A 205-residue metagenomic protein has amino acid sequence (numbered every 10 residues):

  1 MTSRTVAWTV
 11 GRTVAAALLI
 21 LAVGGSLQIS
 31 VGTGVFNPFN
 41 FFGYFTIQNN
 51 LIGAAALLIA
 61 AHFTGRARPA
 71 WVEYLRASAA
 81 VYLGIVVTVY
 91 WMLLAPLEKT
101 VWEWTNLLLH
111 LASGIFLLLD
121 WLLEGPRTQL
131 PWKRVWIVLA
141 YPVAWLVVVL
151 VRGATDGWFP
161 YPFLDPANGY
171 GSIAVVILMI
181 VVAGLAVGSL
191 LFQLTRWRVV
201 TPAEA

Functional and structural regions predicted by a protein language model:
M1-A16: N-terminal membrane topogenic signal
R4, F63-L75, P126-K133: Membrane-interface helix-boundary motifs at transmembrane edges
A17-V31: Alpha-helical transmembrane segments of multi-pass membrane proteins
I29-G32, A56-R66, I85-E98, L119-P126: Membrane-helix exit/interface motif
F36-F45, W71-L75, E98-H110, W132-R134 (+1 more regions): Non-cytosolic membrane-interface motifs at loop->transmembrane helix junctions
N49-A61, A112-L123, I177-L191: Hydrophobic cores of alpha-helical transmembrane segments in multi-pass inner/ER membrane proteins, independent
T100-Y141: A contiguous pocket-lining binding segment that forms or flanks enzyme active sites
D156-L190: Membrane-interface transmembrane-helix boundary segments in multi-pass integral membrane proteins
